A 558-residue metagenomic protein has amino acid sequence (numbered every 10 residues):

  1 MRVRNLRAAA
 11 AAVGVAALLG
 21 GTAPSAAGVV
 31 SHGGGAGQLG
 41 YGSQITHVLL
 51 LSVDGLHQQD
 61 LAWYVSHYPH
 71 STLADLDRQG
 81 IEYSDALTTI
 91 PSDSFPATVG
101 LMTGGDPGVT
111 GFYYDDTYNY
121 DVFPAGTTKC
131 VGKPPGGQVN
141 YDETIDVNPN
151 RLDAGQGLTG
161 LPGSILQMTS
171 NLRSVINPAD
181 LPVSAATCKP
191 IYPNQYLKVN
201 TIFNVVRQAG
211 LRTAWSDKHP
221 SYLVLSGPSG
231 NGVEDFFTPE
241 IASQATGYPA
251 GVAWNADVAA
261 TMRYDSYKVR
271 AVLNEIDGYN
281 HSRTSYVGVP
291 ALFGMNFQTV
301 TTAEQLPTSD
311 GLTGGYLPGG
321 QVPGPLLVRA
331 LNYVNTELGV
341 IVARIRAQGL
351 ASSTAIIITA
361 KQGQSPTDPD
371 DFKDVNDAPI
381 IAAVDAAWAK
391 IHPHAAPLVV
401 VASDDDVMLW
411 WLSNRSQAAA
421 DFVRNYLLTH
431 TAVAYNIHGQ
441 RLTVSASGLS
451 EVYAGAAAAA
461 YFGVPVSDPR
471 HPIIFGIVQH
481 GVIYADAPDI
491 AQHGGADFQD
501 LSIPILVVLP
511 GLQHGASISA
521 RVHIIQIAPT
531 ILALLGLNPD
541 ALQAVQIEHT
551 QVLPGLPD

Functional and structural regions predicted by a protein language model:
R2-V29: Secretory targeting and sorting signals
V30-I81: Active-site-proximal N-terminal segment of extracellular/periplasmic enzymes that hydrolyze or transfer
L61-G111, R212-A214: Short, structured active-site-proximal loop/turn typified by the sulfatase FGly-forming signature C/S-X-P-X-R
Y83-M102, S216-S226, N296-Q298, V545-Q551: Short, solvent-exposed turn/loop segments enriched in Gly/Ser/Thr/Pro and often Arg
T169-N171, V175-P182, N194-N200, A395-T530 (+1 more regions): Active-site neighborhoods of enzymes that stabilize oxyanions during catalysis
H219-P220, V224-A242, Y279-V334, D370-F372: Active-site His/acidic residue clusters
Y333-N376, G455, I531: Metal-dependent active-site segment of extracytoplasmic phospho-/sulfohydrolases and closely related
S352-T354, A360-Q417: Acidic/histidine-rich catalytic neighborhood
